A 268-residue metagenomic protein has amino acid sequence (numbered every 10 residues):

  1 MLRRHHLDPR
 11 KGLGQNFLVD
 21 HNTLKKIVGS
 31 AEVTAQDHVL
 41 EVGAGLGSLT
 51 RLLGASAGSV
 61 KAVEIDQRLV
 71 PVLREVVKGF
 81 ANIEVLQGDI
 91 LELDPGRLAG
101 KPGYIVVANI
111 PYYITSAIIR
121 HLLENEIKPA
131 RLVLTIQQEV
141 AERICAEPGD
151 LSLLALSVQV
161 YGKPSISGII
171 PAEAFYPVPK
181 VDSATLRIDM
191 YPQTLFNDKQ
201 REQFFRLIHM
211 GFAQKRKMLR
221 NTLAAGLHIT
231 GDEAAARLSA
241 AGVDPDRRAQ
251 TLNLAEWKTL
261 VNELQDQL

Functional and structural regions predicted by a protein language model:
M1-M210, S239, V243, Q250 (+2 more regions): Catalytic cores of RNA-modifying enzymes
K215: Conserved PLP-dependent catalytic core of the aminotransferase class-I/II
A224-G226: Short helix-coil junctions and helix-kink-helix linkers
G231-A234: Short amphipathic alpha-helix in the helical subdomain of ABC transporter nucleotide-binding domains
E256: Ca2+-coordinating acidic residues in Ca2+-binding motifs
